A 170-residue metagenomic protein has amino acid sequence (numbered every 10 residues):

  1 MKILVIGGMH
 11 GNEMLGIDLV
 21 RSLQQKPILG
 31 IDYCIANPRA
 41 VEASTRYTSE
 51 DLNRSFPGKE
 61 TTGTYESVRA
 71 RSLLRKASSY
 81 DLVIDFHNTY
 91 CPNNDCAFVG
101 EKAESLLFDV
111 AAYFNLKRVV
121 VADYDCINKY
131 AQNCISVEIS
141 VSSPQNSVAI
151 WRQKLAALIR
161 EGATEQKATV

Functional and structural regions predicted by a protein language model:
M1-V170: Structured catalytic-domain cores with a bias toward divalent-metal coordination
